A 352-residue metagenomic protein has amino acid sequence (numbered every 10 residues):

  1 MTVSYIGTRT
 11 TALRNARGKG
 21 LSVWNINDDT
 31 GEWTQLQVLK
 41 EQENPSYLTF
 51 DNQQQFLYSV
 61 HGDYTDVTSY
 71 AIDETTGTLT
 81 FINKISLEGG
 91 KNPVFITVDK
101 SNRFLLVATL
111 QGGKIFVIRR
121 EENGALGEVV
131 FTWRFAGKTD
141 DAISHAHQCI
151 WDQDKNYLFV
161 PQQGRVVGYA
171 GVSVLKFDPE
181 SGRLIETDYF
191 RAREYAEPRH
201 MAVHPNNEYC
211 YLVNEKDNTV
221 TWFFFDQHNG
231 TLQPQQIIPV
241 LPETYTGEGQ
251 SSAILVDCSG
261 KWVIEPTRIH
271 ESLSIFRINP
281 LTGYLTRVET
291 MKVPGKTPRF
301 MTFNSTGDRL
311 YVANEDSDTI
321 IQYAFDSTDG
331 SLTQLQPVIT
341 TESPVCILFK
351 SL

Functional and structural regions predicted by a protein language model:
R9-T11, G62, L110-Q111, R120 (+6 more regions): Short loop/turn segments immediately following the C-termini of beta-strands
R17, N44-S46, N92, H145 (+4 more regions): Beta-rich catalytic cores
W24-G31, Y70-G77, V117-G127, V174-R183 (+3 more regions): Short loop/turn segments immediately following beta-strands, especially the blade-tip and inter-blade linker loops
T34-K40, T80-L87, V130-T139, I185-A192 (+3 more regions): A short beta-strand motif characteristic of beta-propeller blades
F50-Q54, K100-N102, D152-D154, P205-N207 (+3 more regions): Residue-level detector of Asp-centered blade-edge/turn motifs that repeat once per structural unit in beta-propeller
T80-I150: Asp-box/WD-like beta-propeller blade repeats and closely related beta-sheet repeat scaffolds
